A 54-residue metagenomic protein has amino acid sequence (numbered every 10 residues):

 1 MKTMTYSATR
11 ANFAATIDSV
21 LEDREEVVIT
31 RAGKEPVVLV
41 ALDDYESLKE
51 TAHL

Functional and structural regions predicted by a protein language model:
M1, R24: Short coil/loop residues immediately preceding or within conserved phosphate-binding loops of NTP-utilizing enzyme
Y6-E22: The conserved cystathionine-beta-synthase
V27-L54: Short, charge-rich, low-complexity interaction segments located in flexible loops at or near secondary-structure
